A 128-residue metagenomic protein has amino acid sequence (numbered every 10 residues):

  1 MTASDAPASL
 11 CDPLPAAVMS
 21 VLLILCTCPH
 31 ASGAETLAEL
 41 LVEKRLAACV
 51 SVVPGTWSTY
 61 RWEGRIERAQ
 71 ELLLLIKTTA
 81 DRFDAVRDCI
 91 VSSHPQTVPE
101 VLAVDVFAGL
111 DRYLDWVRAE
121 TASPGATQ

Functional and structural regions predicted by a protein language model:
T2-Q128: Positively charged, small/polar-rich N-terminal and surface patches that mediate targeting and assembly and bind
